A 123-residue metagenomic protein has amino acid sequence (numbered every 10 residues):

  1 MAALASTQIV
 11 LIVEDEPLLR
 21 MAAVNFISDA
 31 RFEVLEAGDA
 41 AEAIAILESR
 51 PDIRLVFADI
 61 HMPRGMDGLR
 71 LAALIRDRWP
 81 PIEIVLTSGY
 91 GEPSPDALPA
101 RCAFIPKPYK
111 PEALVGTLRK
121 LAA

Functional and structural regions predicted by a protein language model:
M1-L11, P17-L18, V24, A30 (+8 more regions): Non-catalytic signal-transmission and effector/linker regions of two-component phosphorelay proteins
V34: Short beta-strand element of Class I
D39, R64-L71: Acidic catalytic/metal-coordinating carboxylates
V56: Receiver (REC) domain switch-region micro-motif
D59-I60: Active-site residues of response regulator receiver
Y90-P93: Conserved phosphotransfer active-site motifs of two-component signaling proteins, especially the receiver
